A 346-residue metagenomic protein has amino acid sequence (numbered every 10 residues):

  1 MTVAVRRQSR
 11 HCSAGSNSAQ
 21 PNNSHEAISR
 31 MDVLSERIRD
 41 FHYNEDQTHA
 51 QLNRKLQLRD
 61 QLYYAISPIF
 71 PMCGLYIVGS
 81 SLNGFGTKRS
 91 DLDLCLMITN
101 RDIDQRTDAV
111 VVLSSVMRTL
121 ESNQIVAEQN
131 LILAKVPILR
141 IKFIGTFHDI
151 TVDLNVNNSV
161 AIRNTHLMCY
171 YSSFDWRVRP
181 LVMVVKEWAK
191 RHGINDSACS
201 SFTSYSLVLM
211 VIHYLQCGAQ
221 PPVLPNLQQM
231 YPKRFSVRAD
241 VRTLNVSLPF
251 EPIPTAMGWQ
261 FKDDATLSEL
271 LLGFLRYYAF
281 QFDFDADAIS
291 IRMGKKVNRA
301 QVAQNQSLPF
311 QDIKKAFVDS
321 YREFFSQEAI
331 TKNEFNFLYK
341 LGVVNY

Functional and structural regions predicted by a protein language model:
M1-R89, N100-V111, Q129: N-terminal regions immediately upstream of nucleotidyltransferase
M31, R37-F41, H213-Y346: Pol beta-like nucleotidyltransferase catalytic core
D32-D46, G74, R89-N100, V156-H166 (+2 more regions): Surface-exposed beta-strand-to-loop junctions that form interaction patches on eukaryotic regulatory domains
S35, L52-R59, Y63, D91 (+7 more regions): Generic preference for well-ordered alpha-helical elements
L62, I66, F70, G74-L82 (+16 more regions): Residues that form ligand- and interface-recognition hot spots within folded domains
L75-F85, V112, Q129-I138, A198-S206 (+3 more regions): Short amphipathic alpha-helical segments embedded in low-complexity Lys/Glu-rich regions
V110-I162, P180, K190-R191, N195-A198: Conserved catalytic core of two-metal-ion nucleotidyltransferases
R163-T203: Basic, alpha-helical interaction scaffolds
